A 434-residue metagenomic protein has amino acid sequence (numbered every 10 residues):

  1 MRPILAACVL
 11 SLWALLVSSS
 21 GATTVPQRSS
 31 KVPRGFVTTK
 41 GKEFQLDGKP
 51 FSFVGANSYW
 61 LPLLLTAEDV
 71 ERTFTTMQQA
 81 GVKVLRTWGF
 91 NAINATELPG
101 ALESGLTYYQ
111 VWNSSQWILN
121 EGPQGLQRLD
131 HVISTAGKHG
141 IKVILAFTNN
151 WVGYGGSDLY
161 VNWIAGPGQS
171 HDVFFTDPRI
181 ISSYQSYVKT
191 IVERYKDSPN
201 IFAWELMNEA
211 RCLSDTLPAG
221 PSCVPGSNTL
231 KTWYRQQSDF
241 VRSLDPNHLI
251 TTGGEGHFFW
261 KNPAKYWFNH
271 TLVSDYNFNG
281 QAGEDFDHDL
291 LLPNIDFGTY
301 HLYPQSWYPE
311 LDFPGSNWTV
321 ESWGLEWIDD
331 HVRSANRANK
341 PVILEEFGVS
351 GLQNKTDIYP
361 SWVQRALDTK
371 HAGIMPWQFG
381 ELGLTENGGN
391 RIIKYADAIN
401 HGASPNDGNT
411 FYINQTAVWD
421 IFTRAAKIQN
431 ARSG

Functional and structural regions predicted by a protein language model:
M1-T24: Fungal secretory targeting signals
L5, V25-G35: Acidic, histidine-bearing metal-coordination/catalytic regions of metal-dependent phosphoesterases
L12, T24-V25, T135, N149: N-terminal compositionally biased, intrinsically disordered segments and leader/signal-like regions
K31-E310, S316-R333, R337-K340, G351-Q429: Active-site mouth of glycoside hydrolases
L344-V349: Short acidic/histidine-rich active-site segments
N430-G434: C-terminal helix/juxtamembrane-tail motif
